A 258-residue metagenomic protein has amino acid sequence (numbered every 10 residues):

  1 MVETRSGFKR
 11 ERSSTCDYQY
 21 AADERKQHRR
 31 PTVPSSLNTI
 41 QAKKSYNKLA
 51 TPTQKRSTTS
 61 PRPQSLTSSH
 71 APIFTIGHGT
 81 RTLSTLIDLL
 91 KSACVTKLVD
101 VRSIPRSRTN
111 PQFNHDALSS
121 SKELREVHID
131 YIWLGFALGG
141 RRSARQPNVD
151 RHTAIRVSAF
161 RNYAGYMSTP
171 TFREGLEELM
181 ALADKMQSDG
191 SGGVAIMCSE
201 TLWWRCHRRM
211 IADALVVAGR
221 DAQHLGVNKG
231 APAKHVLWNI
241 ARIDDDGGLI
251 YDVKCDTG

Functional and structural regions predicted by a protein language model:
V2-G258: Residues lining hydrophobic/aromatic ligand-binding pockets adjacent to catalytic sites
